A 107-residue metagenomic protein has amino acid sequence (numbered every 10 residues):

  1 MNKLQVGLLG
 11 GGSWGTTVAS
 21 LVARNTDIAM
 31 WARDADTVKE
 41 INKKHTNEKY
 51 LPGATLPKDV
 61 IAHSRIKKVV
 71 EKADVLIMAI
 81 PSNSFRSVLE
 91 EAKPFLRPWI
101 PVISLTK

Functional and structural regions predicted by a protein language model:
M1-A54, I61-S64, E91: NAD(P)+-binding Rossmann beta1-loop-alpha1 motif at the extreme N-terminus of oxidoreductases
L56, I66, V70-E71, V75-K107: Rossmann-like NAD(P)(H) cofactor-binding subdomain of soluble oxidoreductases
